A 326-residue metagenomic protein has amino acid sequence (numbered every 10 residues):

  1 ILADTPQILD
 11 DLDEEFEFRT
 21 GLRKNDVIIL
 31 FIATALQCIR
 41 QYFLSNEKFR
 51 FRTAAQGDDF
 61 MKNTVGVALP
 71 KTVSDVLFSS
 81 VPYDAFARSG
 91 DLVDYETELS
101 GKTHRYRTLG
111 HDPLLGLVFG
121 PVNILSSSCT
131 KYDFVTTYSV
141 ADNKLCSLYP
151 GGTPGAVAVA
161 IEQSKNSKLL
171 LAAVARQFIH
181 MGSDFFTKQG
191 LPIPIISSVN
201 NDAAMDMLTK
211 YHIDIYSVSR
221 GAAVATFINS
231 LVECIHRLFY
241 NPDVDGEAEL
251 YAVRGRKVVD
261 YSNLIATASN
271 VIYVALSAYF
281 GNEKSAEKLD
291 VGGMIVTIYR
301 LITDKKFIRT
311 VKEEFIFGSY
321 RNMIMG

Functional and structural regions predicted by a protein language model:
I1-G326: Glycine-rich, hydrophobic membrane-spanning regions of integral membrane proteins that mediate transport
